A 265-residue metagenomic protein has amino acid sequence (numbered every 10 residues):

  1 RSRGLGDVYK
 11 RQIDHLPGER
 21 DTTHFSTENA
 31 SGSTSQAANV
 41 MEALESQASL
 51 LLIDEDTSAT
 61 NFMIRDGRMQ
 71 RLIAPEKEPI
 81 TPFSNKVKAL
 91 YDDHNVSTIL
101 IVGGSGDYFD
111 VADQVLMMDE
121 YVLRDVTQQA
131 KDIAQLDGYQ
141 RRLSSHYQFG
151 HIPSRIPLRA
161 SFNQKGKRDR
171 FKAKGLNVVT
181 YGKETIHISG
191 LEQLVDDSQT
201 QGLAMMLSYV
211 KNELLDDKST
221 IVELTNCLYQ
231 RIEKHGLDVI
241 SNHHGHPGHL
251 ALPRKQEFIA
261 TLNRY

Functional and structural regions predicted by a protein language model:
R1-Y9: Single conserved hydrophobic/aromatic residue that forms the stacking wall/gate of nucleotide- or nucleobase-binding
R3, N29, Q36, S49 (+2 more regions): Structural beta-strand/beta-sheet cores of well-ordered domains, especially the beta-sheet scaffolds that support
K10-L16, L52-R65, F171-V178: A glycine-rich, aromatic-flanked flexible loop/lid motif
D14-S33, R65-I80: Flexible beta-alpha connector loops of hexameric P-loop NTPases
S31-A43: Conserved alpha-helical scaffold flanking the Walker A/P-loop in AAA+ ATPase domains
N39-E42, K86-A89, G202-M206: Alpha-helical scaffold segments in soluble metabolic enzymes
A43-V87, Y91-D93, I101-K131: Conserved P-loop NTPase nucleotide-binding/switch module
D92-N95, I101-Y265: Conserved NTP phosphate-binding and transfer environment spanning the P-loop NTPase/kinase superfamily
